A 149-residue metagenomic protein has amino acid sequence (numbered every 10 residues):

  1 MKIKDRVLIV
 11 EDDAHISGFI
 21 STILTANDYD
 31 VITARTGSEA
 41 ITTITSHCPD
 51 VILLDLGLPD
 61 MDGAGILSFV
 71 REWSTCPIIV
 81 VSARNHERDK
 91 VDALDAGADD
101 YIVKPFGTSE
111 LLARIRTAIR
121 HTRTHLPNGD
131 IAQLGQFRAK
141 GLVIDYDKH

Functional and structural regions predicted by a protein language model:
M1-L126: N-terminal/domain-start alpha-helical segments
D5-R6, T117-H149: Short, Lys/Arg-enriched segments at the junction into DNA-binding effector domains of transcriptional regulators
